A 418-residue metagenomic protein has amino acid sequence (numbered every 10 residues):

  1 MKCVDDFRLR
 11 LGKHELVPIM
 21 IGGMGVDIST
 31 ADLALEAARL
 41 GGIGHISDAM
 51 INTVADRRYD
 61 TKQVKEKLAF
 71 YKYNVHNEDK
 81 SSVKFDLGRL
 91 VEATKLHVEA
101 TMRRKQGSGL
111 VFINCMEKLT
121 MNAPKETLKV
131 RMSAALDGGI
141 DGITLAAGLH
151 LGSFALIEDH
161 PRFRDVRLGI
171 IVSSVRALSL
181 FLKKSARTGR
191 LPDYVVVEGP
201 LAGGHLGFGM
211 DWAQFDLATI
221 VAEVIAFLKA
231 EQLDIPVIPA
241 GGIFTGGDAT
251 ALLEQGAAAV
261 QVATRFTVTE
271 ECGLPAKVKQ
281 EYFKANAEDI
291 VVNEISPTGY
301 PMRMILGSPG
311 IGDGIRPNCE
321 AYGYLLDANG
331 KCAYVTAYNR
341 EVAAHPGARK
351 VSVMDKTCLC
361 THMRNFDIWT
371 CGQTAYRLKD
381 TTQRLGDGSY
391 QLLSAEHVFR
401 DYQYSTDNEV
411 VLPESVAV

Functional and structural regions predicted by a protein language model:
M1-E231, R400-A417: Active-site entrance/lid segments in N-terminal catalytic domains of soluble metabolic enzymes
M20, A202-V221, I225-I238, F244-V418: Conserved active-site-proximal phosphate/metal-binding subdomains
I28, I243-F244: Residue-level detector of alpha-helix initiation sites
H45, T144, I238-P239, Q261: A structural signal for short, well-ordered beta-strand segments and their strand-loop junctions that often border
S153, P239-A240: Short, surface-exposed recognition loops or helix-turn segments adjacent to catalytic cores
